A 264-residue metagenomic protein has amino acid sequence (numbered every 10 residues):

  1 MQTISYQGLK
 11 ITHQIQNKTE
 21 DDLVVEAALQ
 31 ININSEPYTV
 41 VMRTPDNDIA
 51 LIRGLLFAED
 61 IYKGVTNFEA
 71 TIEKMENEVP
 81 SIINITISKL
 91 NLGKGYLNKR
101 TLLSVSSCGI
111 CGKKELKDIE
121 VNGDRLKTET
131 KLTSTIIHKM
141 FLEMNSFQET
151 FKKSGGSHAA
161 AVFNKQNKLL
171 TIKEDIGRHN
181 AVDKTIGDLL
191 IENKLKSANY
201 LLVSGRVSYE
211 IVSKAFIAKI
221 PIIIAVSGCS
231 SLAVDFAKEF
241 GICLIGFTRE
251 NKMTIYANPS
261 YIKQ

Functional and structural regions predicted by a protein language model:
M1-A160, N164-K165, L169-I172: Intrinsically disordered, low-complexity regions enriched in acidic/Ser/Thr/Pro/Gln residues
A161, E174-A181: Positively charged, proline/Ser/Thr-rich regional signature most characteristic of the Rhodanese/CDC25-like
F163-N164, Y256-N258: Short beta-strand-to-turn element immediately C-terminal to the catalytic PLP-Schiff-base lysine in fold type I
R178-I255, Y261-Q264: Feature captures the catalytic cores and cofactor-binding loops of soluble hydro-lyases/lyases that act on carboxylate
